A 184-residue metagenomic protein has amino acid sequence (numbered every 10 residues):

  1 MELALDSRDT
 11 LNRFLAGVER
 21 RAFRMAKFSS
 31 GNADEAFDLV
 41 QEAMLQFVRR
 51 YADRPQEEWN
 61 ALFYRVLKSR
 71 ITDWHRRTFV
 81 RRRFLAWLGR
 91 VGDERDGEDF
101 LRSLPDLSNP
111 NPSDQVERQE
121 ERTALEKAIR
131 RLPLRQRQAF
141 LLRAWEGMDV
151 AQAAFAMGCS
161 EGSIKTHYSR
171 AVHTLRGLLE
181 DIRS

Functional and structural regions predicted by a protein language model:
M1-R24, F28, D34-F37: A short, charge-rich alpha-helical start-of-domain segment used by transcription regulators
E2, E94-K127: Acidic, proline/glycine-rich intrinsically disordered inter-domain spacer in sigma factors
E2-L5, D9-L11, R83-A86, F155-S160 (+1 more regions): C-terminal edge and immediately downstream basic/flexible tail or linker adjoining helix-turn-helix-like DNA-binding
L3-L5, E42-W59, R77-F79: Sigma70-family region 2
V18-E19, S29, R122, R130 (+1 more regions): Short helix-capping/turn signature of helix-turn-helix
F23, A33-R50, A61-L62: Conserved RNAP core-binding helix
K68-D96, R118: Arg/Lys-rich amphipathic alpha helix in sigma70-family domain 2
K127-Q138, E146-S163: Helix-turn-helix DNA-binding module
